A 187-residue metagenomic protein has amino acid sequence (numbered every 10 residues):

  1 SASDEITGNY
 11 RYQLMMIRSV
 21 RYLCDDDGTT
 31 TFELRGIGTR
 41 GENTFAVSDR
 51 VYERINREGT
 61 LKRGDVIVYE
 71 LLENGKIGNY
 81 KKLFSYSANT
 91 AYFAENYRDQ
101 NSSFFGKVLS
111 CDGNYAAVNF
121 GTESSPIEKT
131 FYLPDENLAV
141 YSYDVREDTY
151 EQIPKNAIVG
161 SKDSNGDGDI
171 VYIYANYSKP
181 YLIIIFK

Functional and structural regions predicted by a protein language model:
S1-K187: ...the same signal can extend to comparable exposed beta-sheet modules with similar sequence chemistry even outside
